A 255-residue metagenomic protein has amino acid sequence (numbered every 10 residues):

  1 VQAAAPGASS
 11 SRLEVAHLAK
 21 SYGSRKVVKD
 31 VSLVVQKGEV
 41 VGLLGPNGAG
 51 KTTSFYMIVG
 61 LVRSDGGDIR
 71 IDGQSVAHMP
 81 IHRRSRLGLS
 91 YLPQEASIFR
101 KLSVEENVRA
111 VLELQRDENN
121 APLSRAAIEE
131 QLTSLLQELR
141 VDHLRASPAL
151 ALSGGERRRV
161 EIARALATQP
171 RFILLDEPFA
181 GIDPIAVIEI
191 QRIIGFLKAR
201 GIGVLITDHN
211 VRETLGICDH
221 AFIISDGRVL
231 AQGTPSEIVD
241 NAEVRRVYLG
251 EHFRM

Functional and structural regions predicted by a protein language model:
L44-P46: The feature captures the beta-strand-to-loop junction immediately N-terminal to the Walker
S75-A96, S124-E129, A199, P235-E243: ABC ATPase NBD coupling module
A121-L144, Q191-G195: Conserved ABC ATPase "signature" region
P148-L152, E156: Conserved ABC ATPase signature
Q169: Conserved catalytic motifs of ABC-family nucleotide-binding domains
I173-E177: Catalytic Walker B motif of ABC-type/P-loop ATPase nucleotide-binding domains
